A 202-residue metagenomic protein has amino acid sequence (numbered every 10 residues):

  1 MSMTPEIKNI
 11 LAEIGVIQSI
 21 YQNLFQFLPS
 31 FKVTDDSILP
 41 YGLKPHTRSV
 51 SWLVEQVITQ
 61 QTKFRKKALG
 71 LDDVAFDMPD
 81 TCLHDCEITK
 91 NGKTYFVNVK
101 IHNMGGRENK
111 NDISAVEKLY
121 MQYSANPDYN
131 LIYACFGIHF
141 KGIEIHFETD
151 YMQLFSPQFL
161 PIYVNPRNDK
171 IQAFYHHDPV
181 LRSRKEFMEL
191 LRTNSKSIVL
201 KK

Functional and structural regions predicted by a protein language model:
M1-C82, Y95, I101-K202: Nucleic-acid endonuclease domains
E87-N98: Active-site beta-strand-loop-beta-strand hairpin of nuclease catalytic cores that positions key catalytic residues
